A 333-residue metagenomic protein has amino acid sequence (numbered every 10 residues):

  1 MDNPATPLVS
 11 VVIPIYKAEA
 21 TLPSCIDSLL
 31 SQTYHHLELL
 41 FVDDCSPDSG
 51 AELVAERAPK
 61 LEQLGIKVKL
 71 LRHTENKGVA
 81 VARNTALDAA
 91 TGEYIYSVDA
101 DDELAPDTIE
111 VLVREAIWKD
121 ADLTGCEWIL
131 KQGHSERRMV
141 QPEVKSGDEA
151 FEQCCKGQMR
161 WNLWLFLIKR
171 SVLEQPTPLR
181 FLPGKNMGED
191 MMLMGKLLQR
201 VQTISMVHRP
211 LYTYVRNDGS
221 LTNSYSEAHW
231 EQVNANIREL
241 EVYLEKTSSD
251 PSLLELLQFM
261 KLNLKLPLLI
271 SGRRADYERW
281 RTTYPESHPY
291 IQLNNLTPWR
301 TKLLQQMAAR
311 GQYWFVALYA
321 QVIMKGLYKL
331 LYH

Functional and structural regions predicted by a protein language model:
M1-N234: Nucleotide-sugar donor-binding/catalytic module of glycosyltransferases that assemble extracellular/cell-envelope
L22, K77-G78, D88, I270 (+2 more regions): Intrinsically disordered, low-complexity segments enriched in polar/charged small residues
R57, Q153-C154, Y243, T283 (+2 more regions): Residues that form generic nucleotide/phosphate-binding pockets
L167-I168, M260-K265: Solvent-exposed aromatic/hydrophobic patches embedded in short alpha-helical segments
L211-N217, N223-P251, N263-L293: Catalytic core of nucleotide-sugar-dependent glycosyltransferases
D250-Q258: All-alpha amphipathic helical-bundle segments outside canonical DNA-binding/catalytic cores that form hydrophobic
R273-H333: Membrane-interface aromatic/basic loop that binds lipid-linked glycans or pyrophosphate carriers, typified by
